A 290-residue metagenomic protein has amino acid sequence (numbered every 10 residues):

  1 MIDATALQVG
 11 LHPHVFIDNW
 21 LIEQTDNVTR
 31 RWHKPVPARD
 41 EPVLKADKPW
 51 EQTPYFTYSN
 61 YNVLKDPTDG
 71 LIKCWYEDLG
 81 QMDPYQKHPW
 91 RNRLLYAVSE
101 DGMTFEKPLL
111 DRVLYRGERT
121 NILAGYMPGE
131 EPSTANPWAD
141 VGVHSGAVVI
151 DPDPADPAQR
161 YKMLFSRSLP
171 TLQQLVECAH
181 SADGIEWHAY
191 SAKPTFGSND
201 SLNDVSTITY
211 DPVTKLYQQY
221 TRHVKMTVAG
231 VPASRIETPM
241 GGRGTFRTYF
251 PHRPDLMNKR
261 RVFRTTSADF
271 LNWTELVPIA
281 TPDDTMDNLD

Functional and structural regions predicted by a protein language model:
M1-S206, Y210-D290: Beta-rich carbohydrate-recognition and catalytic domains
